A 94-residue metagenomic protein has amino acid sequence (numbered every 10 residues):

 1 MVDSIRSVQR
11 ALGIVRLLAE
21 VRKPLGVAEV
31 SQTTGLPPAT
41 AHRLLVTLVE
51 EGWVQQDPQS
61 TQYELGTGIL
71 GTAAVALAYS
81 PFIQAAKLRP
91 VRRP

Functional and structural regions predicted by a protein language model:
M1-Y79, Q84: N-terminal helix-turn-helix
K87: Catalytic-core segment of enzymes that process non-peptidic bonds
P90-P94: Short regulatory alpha-helical segment in sensory/regulatory domains of signaling proteins that mediates
